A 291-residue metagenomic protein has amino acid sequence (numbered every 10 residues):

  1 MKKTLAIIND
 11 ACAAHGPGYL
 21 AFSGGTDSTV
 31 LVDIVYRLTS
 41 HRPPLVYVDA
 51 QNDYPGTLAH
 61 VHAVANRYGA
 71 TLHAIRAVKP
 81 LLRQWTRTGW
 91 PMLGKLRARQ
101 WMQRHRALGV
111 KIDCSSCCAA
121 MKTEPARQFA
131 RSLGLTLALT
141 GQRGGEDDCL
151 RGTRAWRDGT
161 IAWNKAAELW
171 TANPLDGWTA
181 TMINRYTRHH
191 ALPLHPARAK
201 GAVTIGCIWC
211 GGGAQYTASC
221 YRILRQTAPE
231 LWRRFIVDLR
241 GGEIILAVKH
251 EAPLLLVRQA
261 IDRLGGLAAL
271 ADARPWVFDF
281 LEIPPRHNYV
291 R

Functional and structural regions predicted by a protein language model:
M1-H189, R291: ATP-dependent adenylation/nucleotidyltransferase module used to activate substrates
G16-P17, A167-E168, T181-R291: ATP/NTP-dependent adenylation/nucleotidyl-transfer catalytic domains that generate, transfer, or process NMP-activated
